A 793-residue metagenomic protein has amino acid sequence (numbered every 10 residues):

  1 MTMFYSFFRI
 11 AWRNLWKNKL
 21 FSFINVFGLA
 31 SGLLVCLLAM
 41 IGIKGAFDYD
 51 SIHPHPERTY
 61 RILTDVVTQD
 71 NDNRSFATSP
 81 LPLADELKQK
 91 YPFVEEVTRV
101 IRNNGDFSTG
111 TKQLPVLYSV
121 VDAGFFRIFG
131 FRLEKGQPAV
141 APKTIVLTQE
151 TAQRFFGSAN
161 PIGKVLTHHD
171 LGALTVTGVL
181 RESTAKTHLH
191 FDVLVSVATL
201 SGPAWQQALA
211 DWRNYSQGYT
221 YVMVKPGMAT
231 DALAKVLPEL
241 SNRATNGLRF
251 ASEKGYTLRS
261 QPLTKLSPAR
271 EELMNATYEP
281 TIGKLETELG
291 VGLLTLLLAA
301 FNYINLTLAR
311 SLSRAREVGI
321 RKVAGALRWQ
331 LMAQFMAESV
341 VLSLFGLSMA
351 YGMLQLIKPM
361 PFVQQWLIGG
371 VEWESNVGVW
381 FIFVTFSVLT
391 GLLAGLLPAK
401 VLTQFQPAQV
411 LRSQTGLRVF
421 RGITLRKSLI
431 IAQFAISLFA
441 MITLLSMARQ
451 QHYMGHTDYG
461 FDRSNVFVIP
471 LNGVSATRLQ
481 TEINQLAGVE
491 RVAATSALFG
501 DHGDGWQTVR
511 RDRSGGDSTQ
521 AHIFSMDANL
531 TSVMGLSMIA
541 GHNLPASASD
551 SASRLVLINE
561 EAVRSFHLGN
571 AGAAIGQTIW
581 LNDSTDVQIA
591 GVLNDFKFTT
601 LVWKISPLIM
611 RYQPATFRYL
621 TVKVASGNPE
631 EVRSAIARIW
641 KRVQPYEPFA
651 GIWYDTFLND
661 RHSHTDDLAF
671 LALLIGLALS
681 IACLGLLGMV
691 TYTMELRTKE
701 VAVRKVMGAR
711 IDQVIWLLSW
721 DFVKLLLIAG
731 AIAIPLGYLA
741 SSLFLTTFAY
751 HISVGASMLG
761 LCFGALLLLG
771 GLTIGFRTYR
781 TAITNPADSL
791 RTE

Functional and structural regions predicted by a protein language model:
M1-F8, R13, K17, F21 (+9 more regions): Membrane-helix entry/capping segments
M1-V26, M274-N275, T307-V340, G352-L471 (+2 more regions): Alpha-helical transmembrane segments of integral membrane proteins
K17-I43, P280-R316, L344, L425-Q450 (+4 more regions): Hydrophobic alpha-helical transmembrane segments of multi-pass inner-membrane transport and secretion
N18, A299-V340, G685-V723, T784-N785: Interfacial "coupling" helices/loops that link adjacent transmembrane helices in transporter permeases
L34, L38, R259, S339-F405 (+3 more regions): Small-residue-rich transmembrane alpha-helices
A39-D106, D211-V222, A234-V236, T257-P268 (+5 more regions): Membrane-proximal extracellular/periplasmic loop immediately following the first transmembrane helix
D122-E134, I145-P280, T481-R661: Mid-to-C-terminal secondary-structure elements that act as membrane-proximal/extracytoplasmic interface segments
Y646-L726, G730, I734, S741-L743: C-terminal transmembrane helical bundles of large multi-pass transporters and their helix-start/helix-kink determinants
